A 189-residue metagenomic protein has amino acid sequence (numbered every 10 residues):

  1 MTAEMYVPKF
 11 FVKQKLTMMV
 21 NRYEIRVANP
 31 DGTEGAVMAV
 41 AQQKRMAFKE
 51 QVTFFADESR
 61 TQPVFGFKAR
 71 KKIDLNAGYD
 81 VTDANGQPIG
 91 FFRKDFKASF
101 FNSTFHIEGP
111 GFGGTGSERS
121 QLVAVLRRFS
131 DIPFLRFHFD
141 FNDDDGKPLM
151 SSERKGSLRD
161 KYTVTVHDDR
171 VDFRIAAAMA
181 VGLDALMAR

Functional and structural regions predicted by a protein language model:
M1-R189: Intrinsically disordered, low-complexity proline/glycine-rich segments
